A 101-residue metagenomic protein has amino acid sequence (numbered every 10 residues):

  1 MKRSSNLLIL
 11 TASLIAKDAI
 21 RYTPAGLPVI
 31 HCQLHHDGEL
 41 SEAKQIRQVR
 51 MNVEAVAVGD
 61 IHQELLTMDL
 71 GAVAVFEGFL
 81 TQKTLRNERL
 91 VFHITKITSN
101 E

Functional and structural regions predicted by a protein language model:
M1-E101: Single-stranded nucleic acid-binding surfaces, predominantly the OB-fold ssDNA-binding core
